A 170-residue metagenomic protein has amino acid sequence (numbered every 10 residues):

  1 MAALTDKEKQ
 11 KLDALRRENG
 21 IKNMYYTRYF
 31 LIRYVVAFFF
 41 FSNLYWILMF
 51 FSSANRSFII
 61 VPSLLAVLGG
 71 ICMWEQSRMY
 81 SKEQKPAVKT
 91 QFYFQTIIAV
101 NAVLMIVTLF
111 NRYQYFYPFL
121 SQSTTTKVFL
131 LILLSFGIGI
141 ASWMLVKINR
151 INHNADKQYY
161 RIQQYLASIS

Functional and structural regions predicted by a protein language model:
M1-L15, L68-G69: Short, charged cytosolic
F41-L64: Membrane-helix boundary elements
R56-S77, T96-L104, L133-G137: Generic alpha-helical transmembrane segments
W74-K89: Membrane-helix interface/capping segments
P86-T90, Y117-I132: Membrane-interface segments at the starts/ends of alpha-helical transmembrane spans
F94-Q122, F136-G139: C-terminal halves and exits of single transmembrane alpha-helices
K127-K147: Alpha-helical membrane-embedded segments
I151-S170: Short, highly charged, low-complexity non-transmembrane loops/tails of multi-pass membrane proteins
